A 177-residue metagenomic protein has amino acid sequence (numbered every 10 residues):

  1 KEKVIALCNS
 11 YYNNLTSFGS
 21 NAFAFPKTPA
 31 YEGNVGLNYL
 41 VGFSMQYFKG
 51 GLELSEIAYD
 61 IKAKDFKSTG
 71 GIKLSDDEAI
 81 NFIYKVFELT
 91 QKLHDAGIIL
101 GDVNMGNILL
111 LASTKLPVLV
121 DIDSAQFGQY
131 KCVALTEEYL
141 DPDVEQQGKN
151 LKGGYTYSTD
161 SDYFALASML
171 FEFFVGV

Functional and structural regions predicted by a protein language model:
K1-G19: The N-lobe alphaC helix and its flanking beta3-alphaC-beta4 segment of protein kinase-like domains, centered on
A22-N81: Conserved structural core of kinase catalytic domains
T90, H94-A112: Catalytic-loop of the protein kinase fold
G106-G148: Activation segment/activation loop of eukaryotic-type protein kinase catalytic domains
V144-T159: Conserved end of the kinase activation segment
T159, L170-V177: Conserved C-lobe activation region of Hanks-type protein kinase-like domains
D162: Conserved catalytic-loop aspartate of Hanks-type protein kinases
